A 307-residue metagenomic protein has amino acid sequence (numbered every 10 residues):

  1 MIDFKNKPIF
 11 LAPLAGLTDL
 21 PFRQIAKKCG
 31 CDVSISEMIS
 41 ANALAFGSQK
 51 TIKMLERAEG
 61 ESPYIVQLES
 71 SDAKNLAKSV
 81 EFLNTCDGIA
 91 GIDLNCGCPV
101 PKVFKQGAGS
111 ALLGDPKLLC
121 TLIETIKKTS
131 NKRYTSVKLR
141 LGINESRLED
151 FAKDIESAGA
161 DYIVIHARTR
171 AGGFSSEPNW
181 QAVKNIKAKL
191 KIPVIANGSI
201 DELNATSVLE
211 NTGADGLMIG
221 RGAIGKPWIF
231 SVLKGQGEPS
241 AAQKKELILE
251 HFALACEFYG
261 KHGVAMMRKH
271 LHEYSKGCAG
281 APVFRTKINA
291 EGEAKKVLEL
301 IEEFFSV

Functional and structural regions predicted by a protein language model:
M1-F10, L44-P63, C98, V103-A108 (+1 more regions): N-terminal small/glycine-rich loop or linker at the start of catalytic domains across soluble metabolic enzymes
M1-N6, F10, L20-P21, T129 (+5 more regions): Alpha/beta catalytic cores of nucleotide-metabolism and tRNA/nucleoside-modifying enzymes
I2, L14-C86: Glycine-rich, positively charged N-terminal anion/phosphate-binding segment
I9-P13, S34-S36, Y64-L68, I92 (+4 more regions): Hydrophobic faces of well-ordered beta-strands that scaffold small-molecule active sites in alpha/beta enzyme cores
L14-G16, I39-A41, E69-S71, G97-P99 (+4 more regions): Active-site beta-loop-alpha junctions enriched in small/polar residues
K53, G107-L113, G172, K234-G235: Short glycine-enriched, charge-decorated loop/helix-capping segments at active-site entrances that position
K78-A108, K117-I192, N211: Alpha/beta enzyme core
